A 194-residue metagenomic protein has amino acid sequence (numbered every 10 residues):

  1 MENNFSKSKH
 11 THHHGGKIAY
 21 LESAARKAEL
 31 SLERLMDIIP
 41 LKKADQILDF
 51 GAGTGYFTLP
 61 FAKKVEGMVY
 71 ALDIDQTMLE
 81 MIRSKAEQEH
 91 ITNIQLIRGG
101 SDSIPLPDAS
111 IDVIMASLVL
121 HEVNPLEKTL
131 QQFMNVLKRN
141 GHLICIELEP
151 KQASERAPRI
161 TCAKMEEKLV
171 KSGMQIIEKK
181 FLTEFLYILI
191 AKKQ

Functional and structural regions predicted by a protein language model:
M1-K17: N-terminal, positively charged/glycine-rich alpha-helical extensions of SAM-dependent methyltransferases
G16-L35, A157-P158: Conserved SAM-binding loop and adjacent beta-strand
L48, T54-S103: Class I SAM-dependent methyltransferase SAM/SAH-binding core
D102-V113: A short acidic, Gly/Pro-enriched loop at the edge of an enzyme's catalytic core that lines a small-molecule cofactor
D112-P125: A short SAM/SAH-binding and catalytic strip from SAM-dependent methyltransferases
E127-R139: A short glycine-rich, Lys/Arg-flanked "PGG" loop and its adjoining helix->strand segment in the class I
G141-E147: Conserved beta-strand signature within the Rossmann-like core of class I S-adenosyl-L-methionine
L182-Q194: Core SAM-dependent methyltransferase catalytic element
